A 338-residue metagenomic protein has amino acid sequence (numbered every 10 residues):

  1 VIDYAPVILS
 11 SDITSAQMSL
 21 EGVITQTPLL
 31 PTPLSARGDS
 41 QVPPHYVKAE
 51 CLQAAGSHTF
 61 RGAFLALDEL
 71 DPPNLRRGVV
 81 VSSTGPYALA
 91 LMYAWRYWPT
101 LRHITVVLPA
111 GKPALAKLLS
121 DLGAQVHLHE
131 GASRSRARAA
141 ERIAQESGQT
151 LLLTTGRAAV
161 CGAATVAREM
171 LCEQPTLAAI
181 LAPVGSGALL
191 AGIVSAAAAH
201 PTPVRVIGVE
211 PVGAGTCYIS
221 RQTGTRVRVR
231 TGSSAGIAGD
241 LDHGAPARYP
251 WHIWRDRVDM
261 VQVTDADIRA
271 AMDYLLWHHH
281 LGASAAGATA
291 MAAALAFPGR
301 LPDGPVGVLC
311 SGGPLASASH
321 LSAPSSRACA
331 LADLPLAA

Functional and structural regions predicted by a protein language model:
V1-A338: PLP-dependent amino-acid enzyme catalytic core
